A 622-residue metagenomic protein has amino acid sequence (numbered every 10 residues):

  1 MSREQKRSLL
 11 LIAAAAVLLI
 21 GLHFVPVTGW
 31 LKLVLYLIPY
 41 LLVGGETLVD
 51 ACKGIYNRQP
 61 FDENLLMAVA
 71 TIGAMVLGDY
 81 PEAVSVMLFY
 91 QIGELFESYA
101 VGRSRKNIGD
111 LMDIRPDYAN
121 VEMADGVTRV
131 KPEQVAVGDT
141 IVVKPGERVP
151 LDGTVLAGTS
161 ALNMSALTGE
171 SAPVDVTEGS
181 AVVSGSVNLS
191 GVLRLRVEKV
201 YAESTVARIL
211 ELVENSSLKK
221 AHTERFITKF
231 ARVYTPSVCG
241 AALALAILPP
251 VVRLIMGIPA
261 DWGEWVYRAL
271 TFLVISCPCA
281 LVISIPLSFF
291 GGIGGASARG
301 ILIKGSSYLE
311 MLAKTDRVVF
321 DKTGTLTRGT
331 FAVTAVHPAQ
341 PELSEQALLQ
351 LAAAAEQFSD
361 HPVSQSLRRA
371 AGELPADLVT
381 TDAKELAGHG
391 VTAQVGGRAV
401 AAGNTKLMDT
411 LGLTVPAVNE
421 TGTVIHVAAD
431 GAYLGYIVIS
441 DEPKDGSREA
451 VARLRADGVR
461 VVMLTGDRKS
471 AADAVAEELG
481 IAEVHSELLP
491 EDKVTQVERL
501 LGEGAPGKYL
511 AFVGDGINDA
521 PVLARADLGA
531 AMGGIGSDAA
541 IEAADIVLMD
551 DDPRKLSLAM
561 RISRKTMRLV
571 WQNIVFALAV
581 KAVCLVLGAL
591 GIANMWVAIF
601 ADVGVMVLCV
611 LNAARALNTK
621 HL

Functional and structural regions predicted by a protein language model:
S2-Y118, K220, K229, P236-S237 (+2 more regions): Transmembrane helix-loop-helix hairpins at the membrane interface
I12-V17, R225-M256, R268-F289, W571-F600: Bilayer-spanning, highly hydrophobic alpha-helical transmembrane segments
N64-A68, L167, Y267, C277-A355 (+2 more regions): Conserved catalytic phosphorylation-site environment of P-type ATPases
M87-P145, V176, I303, P375 (+4 more regions): Juxtamembrane coupling segments of multi-pass membrane pumps/enzymes
D110-E203, A207, S307-A352, Q394-V395: Conserved cytosolic catalytic loops of P-type ATPases
K144, V333, H337-V459, K469 (+1 more regions): P-type ATPase nucleotide-binding
A241, L374, A505-G507, A544 (+1 more regions): Membrane-embedded transport module
G397, T423, A429-Q572: Conserved ATP-binding TGD loop and adjacent catalytic N/P-domain core of P-type ATPases
